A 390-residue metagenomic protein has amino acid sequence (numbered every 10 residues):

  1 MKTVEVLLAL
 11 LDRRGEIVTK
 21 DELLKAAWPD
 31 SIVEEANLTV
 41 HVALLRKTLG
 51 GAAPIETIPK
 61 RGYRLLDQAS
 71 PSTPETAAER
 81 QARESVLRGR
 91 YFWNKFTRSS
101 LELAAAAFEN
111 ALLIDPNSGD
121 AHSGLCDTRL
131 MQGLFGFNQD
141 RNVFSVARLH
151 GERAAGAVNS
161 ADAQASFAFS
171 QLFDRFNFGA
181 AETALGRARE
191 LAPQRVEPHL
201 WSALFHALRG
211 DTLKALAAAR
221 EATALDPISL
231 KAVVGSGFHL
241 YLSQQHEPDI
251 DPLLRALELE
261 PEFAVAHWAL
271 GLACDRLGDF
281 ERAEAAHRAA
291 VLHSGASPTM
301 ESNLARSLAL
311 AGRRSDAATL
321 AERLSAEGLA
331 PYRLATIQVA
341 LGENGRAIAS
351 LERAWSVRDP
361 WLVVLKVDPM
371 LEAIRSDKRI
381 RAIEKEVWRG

Functional and structural regions predicted by a protein language model:
K2-K60, R64-L270, C274-T299, D368-P369: Acidic, proline/glycine-rich low-complexity intrinsically disordered segments
T19, I58, A318, V363-V364 (+1 more regions): Short, hydrophobic secondary-structure boundary micro-motifs
F167, L200-S202, G235, L240 (+5 more regions): Alpha-helical solenoid repeat scaffolds
E262, L272-E352: Helix-coil-helix junctions within alpha-helical repeat/solenoid scaffolds
L351-P360: Amphipathic, charged-and-aliphatic alpha-helical interface segments that function as noncatalytic docking
L365-G390: Terminal, low-structured helical/coil segments at or just beyond the last alpha-helical repeat
